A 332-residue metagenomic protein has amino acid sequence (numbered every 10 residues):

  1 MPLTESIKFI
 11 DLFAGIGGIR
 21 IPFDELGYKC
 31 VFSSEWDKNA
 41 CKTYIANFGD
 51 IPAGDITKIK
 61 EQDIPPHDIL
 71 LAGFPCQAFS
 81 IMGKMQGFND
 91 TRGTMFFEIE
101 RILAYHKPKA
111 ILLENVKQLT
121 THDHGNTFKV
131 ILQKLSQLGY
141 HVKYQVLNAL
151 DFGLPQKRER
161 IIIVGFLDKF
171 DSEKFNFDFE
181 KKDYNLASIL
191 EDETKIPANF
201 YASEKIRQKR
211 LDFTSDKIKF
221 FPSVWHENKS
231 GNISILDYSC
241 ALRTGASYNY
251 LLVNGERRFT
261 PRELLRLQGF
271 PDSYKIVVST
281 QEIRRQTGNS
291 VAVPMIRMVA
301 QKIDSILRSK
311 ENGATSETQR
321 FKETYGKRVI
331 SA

Functional and structural regions predicted by a protein language model:
M1-C30, P66, K134-V146, Q156 (+1 more regions): S-adenosyl-L-methionine-dependent DNA methyltransferase catalytic core
P2-A110, K117-K129: Core alpha/beta nucleotide-donor-binding catalytic domains of modification enzymes
T57-Q62, N148-L150, S273: Short, solvent-exposed coil/turn elements at secondary-structure transition points
G83, N115-K117, A246, T280: Short, histidine-centered active-site or binding-site loop motifs used for metal coordination, general acid-base
G87, V116-L119, D151, G255 (+1 more regions): Conserved short-loop catalytic and cofactor-binding motifs
T94-K157, I161-F166: Conserved Class I SAM-dependent methyltransferase catalytic core
